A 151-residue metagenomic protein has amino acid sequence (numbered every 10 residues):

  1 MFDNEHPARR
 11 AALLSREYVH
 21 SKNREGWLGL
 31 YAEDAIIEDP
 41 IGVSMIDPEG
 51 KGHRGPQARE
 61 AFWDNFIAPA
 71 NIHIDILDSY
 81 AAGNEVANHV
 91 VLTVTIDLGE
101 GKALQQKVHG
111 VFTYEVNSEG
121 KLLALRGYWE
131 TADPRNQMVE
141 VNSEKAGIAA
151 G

Functional and structural regions predicted by a protein language model:
M1-D3, E38, D64-G151: A beta-strand edge to alpha-helix "cap/lid" segment located at domain peripheries
F2-A8, R24-G83: A solvent-exposed, acidic/Ser-Thr-rich amphipathic alpha-helical stretch
S15-R16: Short pre-functional
